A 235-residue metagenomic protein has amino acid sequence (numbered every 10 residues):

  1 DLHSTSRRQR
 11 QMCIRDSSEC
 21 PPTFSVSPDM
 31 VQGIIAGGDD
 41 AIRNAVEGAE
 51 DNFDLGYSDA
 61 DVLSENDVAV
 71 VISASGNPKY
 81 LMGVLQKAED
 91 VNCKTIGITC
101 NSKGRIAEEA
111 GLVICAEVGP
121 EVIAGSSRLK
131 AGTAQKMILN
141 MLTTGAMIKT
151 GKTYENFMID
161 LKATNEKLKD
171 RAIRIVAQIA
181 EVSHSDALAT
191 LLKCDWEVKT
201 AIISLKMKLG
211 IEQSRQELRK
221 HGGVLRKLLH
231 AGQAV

Functional and structural regions predicted by a protein language model:
D1-R10, I14: Single conserved hydrophobic/aromatic residue that forms the stacking wall/gate of nucleotide- or nucleobase-binding
H3, V46, V71, A177 (+1 more regions): Short, flexible active-site loop motifs that bind/organize anionic cofactors or intermediates
R7, V70, S214: Conserved RecA-like P-loop NTPase ATPase core
Q11-M137, A146-T150: Glycine-rich phosphate-binding loops that contact phosphosugars or nucleotide phosphates
E65, A146-V235: Short, amphipathic alpha-helical interaction segments embedded in low-complexity terminal/linker regions of eukaryotic
S126-A134, I138, F157-T164, L168: Alpha-helix N-cap/loop-to-helix boundary motif
